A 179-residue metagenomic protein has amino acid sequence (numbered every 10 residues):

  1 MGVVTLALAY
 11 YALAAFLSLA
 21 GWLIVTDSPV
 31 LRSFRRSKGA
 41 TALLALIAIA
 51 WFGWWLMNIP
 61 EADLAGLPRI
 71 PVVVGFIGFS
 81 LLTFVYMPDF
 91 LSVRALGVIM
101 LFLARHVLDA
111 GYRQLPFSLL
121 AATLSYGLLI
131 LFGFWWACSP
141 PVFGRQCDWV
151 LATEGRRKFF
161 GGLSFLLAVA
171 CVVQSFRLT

Functional and structural regions predicted by a protein language model:
M1-G53: N-terminal topogenic module of multi-pass integral membrane proteins
L6-A14, K38-A45, P68-I77, T123 (+1 more regions): Alpha-helical transmembrane segments of polytopic membrane proteins
Y11-G21, L46-W51, V74-T83, L128-W135 (+1 more regions): Hydrophobic cores of alpha-helical transmembrane segments in multi-pass inner/ER membrane proteins, independent
G21-P29, W54-M57, T83-D89, Y112: Structural signal for the C-terminal ends of transmembrane alpha-helices and the immediately following loop
D27-K38, E61-A65, V85-V93, C147-L151: Membrane-interface helix-boundary motifs at transmembrane edges
L64-A137, P141-G144: Membrane-proximal helix-loop-helix units in multi-pass membrane proteins
G144-G162: Interfacial loop-to-transmembrane junctions
A170-T179: Juxtamembrane boundary at the C-terminal end of a transmembrane helix
